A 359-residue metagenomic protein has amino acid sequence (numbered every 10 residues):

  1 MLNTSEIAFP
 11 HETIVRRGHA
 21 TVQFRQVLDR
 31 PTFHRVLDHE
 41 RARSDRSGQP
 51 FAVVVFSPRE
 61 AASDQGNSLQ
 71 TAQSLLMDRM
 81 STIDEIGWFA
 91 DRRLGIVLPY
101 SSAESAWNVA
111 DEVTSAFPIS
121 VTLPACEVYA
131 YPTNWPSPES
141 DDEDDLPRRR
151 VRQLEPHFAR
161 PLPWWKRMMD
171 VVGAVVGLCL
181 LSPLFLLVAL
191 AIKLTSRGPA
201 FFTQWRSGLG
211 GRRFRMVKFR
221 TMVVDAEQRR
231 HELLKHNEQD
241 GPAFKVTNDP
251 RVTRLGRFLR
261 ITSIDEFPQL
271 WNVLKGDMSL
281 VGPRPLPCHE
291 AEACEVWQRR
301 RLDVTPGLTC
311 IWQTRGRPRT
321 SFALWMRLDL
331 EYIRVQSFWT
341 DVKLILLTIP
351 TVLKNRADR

Functional and structural regions predicted by a protein language model:
M1, R35-V36, S47, V54 (+3 more regions): N-terminal hydrophobic signal-anchor/signal peptide
V36-P58, S63-D64: Active-site-proximal structural segments of metal-dependent nucleotidyl cyclase/transferase enzymes
R41-R46, L69-A103, T122: Conserved helix-loop-beta segment at the catalytic/binding core of cyclic-nucleotide signaling proteins
A61-S68, I96-E112: Short helix/loop segment flanking the catalytic signature motif in cyclic-nucleotide metabolism enzymes
F158-R229, N272, F338, L344-R359: A hydrophobic, helix-centered structural microdomain
F202-P250, T309-W325: Short, glycine-rich, amphipathic interfacial segments at transmembrane boundaries or analogous
Q239-T305, L344-T351: A short, structured surface patch at a secondary-structure boundary
T247, W297-R359: C-terminal terminal-structure detector
